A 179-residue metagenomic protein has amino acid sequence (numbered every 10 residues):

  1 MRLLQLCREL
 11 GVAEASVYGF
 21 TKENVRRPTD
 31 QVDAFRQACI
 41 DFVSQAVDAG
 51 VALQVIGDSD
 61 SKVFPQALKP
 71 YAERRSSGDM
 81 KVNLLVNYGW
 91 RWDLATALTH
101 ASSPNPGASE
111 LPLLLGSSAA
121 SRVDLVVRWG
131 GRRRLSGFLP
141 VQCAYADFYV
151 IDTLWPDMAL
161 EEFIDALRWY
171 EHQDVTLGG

Functional and structural regions predicted by a protein language model:
M1-G179: Flexible, compositionally biased loop and terminal segments
